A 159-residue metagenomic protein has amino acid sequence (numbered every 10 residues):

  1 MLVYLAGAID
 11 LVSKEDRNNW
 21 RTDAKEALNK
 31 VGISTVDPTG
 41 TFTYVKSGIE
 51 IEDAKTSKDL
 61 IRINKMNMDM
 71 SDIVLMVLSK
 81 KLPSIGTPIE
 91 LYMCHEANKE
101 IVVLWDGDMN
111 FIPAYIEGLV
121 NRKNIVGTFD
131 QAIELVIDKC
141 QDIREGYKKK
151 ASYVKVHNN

Functional and structural regions predicted by a protein language model:
M1-N159: Conserved catalytic or regulatory cores that recognize and/or transform ribose-phosphate-containing ligands
